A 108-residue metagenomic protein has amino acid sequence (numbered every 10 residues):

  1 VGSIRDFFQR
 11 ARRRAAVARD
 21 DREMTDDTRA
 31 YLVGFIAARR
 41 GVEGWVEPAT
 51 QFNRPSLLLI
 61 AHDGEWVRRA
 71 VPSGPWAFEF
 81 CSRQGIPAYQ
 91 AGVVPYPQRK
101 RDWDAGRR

Functional and structural regions predicted by a protein language model:
V1-R108: Intrinsic disorder
